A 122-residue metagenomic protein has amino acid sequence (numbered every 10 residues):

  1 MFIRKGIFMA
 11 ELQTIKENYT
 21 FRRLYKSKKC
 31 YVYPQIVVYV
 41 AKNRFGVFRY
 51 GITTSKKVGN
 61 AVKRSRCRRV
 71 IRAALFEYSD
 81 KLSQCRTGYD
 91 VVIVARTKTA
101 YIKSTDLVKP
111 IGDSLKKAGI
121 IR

Functional and structural regions predicted by a protein language model:
M1-R122: Positively charged, solvent-exposed patches that mediate nucleic-acid binding
